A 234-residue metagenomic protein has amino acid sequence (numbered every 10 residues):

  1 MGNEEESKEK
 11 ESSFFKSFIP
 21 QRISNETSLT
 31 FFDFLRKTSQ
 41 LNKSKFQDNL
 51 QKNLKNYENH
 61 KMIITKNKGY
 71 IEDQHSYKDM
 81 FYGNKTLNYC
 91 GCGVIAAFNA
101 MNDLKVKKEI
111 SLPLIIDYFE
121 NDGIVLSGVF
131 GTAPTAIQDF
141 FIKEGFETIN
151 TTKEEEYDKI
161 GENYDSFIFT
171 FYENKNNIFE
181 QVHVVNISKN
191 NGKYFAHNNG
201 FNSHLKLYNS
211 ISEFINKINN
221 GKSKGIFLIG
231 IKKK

Functional and structural regions predicted by a protein language model:
M1-L126: Active-site-adjacent structural segments surrounding the nucleophilic cysteine of cysteine proteases and isopeptidases
R22, E26, D33, N102-K233: Conserved active-site-adjacent core of cysteine acyl-enzyme catalytic domains
